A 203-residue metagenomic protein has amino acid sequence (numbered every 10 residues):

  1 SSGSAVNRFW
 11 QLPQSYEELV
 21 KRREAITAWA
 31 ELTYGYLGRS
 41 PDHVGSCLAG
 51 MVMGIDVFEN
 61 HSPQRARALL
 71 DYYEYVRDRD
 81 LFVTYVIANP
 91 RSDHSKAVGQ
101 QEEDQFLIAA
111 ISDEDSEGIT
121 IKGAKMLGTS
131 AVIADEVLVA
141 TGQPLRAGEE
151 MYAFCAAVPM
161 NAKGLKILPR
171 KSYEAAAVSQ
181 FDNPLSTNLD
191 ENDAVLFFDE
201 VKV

Functional and structural regions predicted by a protein language model:
S2-V83, S130-A131: Internal helix-loop-helix
Y85, P90-V203: FAD-binding core of flavoproteins
